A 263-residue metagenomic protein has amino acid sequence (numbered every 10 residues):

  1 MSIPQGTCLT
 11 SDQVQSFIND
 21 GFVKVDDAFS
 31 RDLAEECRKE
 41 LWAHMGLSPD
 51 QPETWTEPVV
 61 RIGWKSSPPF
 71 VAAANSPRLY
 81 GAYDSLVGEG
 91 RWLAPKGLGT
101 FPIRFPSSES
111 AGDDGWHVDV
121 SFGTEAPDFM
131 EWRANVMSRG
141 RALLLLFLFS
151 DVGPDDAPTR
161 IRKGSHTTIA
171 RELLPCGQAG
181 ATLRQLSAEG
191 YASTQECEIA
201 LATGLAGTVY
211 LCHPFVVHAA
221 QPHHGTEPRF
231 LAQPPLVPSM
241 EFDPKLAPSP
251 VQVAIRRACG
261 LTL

Functional and structural regions predicted by a protein language model:
S2-I3, L47, R171-A179, L183-E189 (+1 more regions): Non-heme Fe(II)/2-oxoglutarate
S2-N19, D26-D128: Non-heme Fe(II)-dependent double-stranded beta-helix
S16, L201-T203: Residue-level "contact hotspot" at macromolecular interaction interfaces
S30-R31, I103, D151-P154, H166-T167 (+3 more regions): Short, solvent-exposed loop/turn segments at secondary-structure junctions
L41-P49, L86-R91, F147, G153 (+4 more regions): A generic secondary-structure signal for well-formed alpha-helical elements
P77-G81, L143, L205, Y210: A structural signal for well-ordered alpha-helical segments within the folded catalytic domains of diverse enzymes
F101, L145-F147, A232-L236: A structural signal for short, well-ordered beta-strand segments
A111-T194, I199: Catalytic core of non-heme Fe(II) oxygenases with the double-stranded beta-helix
